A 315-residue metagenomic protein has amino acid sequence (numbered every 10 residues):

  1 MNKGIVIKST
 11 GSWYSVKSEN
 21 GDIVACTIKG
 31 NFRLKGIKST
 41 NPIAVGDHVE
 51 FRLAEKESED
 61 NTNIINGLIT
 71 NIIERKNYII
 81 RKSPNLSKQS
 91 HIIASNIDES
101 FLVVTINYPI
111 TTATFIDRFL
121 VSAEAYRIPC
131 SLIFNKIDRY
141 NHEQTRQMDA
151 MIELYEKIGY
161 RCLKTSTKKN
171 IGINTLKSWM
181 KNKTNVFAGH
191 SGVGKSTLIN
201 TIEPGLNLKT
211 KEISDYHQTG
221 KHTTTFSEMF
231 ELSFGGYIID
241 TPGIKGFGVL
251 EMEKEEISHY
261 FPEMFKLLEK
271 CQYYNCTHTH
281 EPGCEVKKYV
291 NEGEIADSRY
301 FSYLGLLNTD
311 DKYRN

Functional and structural regions predicted by a protein language model:
M1, G21-I23, I64: Short, mixed charged/polar active-site loops that provide acid/base catalysis or chelate metal/phosphate cofactors
M1-G11, R81: Structural detector for short beta-strands of small beta-barrel domains
S12, K38-N66, I73-S100, P129-C130 (+3 more regions): Helix-rich effector regions associated with P-loop NTPase G domains
Y14-S18, C26, F51, I69: SH3/SH3-like beta-barrel fold
I23-N41: Beta-strand/loop nucleic-acid-binding surfaces
I92-E99, V103-K157: Phosphate-binding glycine-rich loops and their immediate beta-loop-alpha structural context
R139-V193: Canonical P-loop GTPase G-domain recognition
